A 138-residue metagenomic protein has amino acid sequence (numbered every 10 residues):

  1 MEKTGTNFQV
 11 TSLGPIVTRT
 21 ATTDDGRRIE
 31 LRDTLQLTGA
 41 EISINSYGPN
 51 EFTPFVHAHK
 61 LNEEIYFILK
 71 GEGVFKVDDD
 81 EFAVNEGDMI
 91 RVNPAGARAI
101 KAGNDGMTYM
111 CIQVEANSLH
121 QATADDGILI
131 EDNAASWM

Functional and structural regions predicted by a protein language model:
M1-A40, A122-M138: A short, N-terminal "cap"/entry segment at the start of jelly-roll beta-barrel domains of the cupin/DSBH fold
D24-E30, S43-H59: Conserved short histidine dyad/triad with adjacent acidic residue
Q36-T38, G48-F52, E72, E115-S118: Short, charged/polar surface micro-motifs in flexible loops or helix N-caps
A40, D80-F82, D105: Well-ordered beta-strand scaffold positions
I44-G48, A58-K76: Short, conserved beta-strand element in jelly-roll/cupin
F55, F75-K76, V92, R98-N104 (+1 more regions): Short beta-strand His + acidic residue motifs that chelate non-heme Fe in jelly-roll/DSBH and cupin folds
D79-A95: Short acidic-glycine-tyrosine-enriched beta hairpin
A99-M138: Double-stranded beta-helix
